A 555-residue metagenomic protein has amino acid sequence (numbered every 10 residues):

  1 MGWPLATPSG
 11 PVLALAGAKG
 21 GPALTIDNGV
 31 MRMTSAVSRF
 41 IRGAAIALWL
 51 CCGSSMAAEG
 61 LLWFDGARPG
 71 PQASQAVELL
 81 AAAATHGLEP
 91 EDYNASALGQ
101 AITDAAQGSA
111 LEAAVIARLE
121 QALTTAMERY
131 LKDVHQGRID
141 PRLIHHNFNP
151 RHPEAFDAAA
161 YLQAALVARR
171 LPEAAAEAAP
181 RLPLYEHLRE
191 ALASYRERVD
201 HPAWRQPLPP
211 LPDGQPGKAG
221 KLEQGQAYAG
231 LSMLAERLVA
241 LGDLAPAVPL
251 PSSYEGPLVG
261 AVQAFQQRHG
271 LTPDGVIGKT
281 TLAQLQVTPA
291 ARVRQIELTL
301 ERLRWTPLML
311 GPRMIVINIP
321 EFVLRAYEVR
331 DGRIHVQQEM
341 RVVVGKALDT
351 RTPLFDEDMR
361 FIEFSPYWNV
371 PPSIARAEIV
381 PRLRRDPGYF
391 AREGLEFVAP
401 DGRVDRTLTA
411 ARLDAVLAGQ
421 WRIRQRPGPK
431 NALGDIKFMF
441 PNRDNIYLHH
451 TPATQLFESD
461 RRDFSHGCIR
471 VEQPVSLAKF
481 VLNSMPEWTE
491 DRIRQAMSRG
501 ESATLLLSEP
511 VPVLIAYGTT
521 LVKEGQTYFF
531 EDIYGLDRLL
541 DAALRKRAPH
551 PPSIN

Functional and structural regions predicted by a protein language model:
S9, S35-S38, S54: Serine residues within intrinsically disordered or low-complexity segments
G20-R32: Short, Lys/Arg-enriched N-terminal segments with co-localized hydrophobic residues within the first ~10-30 amino acids
R32-A44: Bacterial N-terminal signal peptides that target proteins for export
G43-G53: Bacterial N-terminal signal peptides
A58, T125-E128, F148, L166-N555: Well-ordered beta-sheet/strand-loop patches within structured domains
A58-Q163: Cationic-aromatic interfacial patches
